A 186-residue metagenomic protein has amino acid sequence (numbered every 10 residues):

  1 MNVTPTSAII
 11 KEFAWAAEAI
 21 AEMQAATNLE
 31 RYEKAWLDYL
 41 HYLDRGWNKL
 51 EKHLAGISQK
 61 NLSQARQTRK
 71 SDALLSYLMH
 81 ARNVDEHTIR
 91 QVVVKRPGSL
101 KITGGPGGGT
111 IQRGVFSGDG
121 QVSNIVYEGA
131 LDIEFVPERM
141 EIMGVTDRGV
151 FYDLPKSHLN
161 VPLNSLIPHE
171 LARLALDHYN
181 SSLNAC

Functional and structural regions predicted by a protein language model:
M1-L37, S58-C186: Acidic, Ser/Thr/Gly/Pro-rich intrinsically disordered interaction regions
D38-R45, K49: Core of folded catalytic or high-affinity ligand/protein-binding domains in predominantly eukaryotic proteins
H53: Short, Lys/Arg-rich flexible segments
